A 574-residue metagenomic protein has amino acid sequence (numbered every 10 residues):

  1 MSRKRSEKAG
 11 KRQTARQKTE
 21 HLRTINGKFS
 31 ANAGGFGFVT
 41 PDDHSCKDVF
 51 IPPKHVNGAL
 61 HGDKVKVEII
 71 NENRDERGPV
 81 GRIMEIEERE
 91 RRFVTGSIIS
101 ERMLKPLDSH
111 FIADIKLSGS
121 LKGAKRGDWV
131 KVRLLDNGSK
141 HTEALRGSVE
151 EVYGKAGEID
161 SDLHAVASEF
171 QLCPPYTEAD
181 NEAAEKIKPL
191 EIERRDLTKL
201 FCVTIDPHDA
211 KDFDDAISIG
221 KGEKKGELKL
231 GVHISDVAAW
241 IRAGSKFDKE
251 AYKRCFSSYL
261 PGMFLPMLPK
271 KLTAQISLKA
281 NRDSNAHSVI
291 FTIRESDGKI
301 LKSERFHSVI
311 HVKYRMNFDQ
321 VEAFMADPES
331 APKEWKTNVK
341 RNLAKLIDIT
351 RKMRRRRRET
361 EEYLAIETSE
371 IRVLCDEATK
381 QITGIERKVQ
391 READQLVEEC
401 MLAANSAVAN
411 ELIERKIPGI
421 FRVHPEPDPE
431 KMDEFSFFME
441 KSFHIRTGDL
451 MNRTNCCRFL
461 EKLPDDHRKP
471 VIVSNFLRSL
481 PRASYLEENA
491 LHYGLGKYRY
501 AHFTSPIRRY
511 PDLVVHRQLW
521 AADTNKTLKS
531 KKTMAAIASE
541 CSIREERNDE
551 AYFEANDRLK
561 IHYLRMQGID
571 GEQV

Functional and structural regions predicted by a protein language model:
M1-I234, A238-D283, T379, L559: Charge-lined substrate channels and their catalytic hotspots, especially those that engage the 3′ end of RNA
R23, K131, D136-G138, A165 (+2 more regions): Electropositive polyanion-binding surfaces
